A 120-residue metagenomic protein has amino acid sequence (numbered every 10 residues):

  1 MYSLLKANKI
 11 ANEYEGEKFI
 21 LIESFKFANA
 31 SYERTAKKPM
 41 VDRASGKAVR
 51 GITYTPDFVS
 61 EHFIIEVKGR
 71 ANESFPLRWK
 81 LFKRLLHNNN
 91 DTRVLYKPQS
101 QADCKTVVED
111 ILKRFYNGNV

Functional and structural regions predicted by a protein language model:
M1-V120: Electrostatic, structured charged patches in enzyme active sites and in nucleic-acid/phosphate-binding
